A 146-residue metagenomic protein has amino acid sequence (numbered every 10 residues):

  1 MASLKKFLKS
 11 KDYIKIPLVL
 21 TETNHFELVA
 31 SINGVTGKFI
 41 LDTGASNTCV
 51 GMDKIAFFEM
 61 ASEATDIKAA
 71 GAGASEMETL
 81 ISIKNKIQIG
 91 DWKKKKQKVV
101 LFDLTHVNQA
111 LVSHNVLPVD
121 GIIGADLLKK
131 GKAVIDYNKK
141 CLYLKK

Functional and structural regions predicted by a protein language model:
M1-K146: Pepsin/retropepsin-fold aspartyl endopeptidases
